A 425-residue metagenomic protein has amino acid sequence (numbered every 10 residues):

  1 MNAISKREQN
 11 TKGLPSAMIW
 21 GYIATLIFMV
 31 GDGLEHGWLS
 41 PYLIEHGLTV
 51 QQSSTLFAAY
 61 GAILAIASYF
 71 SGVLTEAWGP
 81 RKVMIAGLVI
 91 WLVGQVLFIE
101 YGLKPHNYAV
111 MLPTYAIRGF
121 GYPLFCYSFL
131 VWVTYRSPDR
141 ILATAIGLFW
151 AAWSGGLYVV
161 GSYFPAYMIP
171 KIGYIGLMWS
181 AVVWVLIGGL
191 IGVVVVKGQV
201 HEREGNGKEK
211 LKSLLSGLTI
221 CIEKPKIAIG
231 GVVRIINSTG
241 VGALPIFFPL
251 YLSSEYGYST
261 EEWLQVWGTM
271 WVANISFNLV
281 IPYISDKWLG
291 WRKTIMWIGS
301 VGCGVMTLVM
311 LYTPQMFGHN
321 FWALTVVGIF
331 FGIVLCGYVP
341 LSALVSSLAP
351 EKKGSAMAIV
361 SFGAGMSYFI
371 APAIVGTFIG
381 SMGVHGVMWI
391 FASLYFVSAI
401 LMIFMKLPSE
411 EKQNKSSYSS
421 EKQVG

Functional and structural regions predicted by a protein language model:
N2-P15, G198-G231, S420-G425: Juxtamembrane intracellular "pre-TM" segments in multi-pass secondary transporters
K12-G61, I229, V233, S238-E255: Helix-loop boundary and gating motifs at the non-cytosolic
S68-G79, I169, N278-G290, I379: Helix-to-loop junctions at the C-terminal end of transmembrane segments in multipass secondary transporters
A77-L88, K287-V301: Cytoplasmic membrane-interface "Motif A"-like loop-to-helix N-cap segments of 12-TM Major Facilitator Superfamily
V89-P105, V301-F317: C-terminal ends and interior cores of transmembrane alpha-helices in multi-pass membrane transporters/permeases
T114-W153: Cytoplasmic helix-loop-helix junction between adjacent transmembrane helices in 12-TM secondary transporters
T144-S162, G363-A371: Glycine-rich segments within core transmembrane alpha-helices of 12-TM secondary carriers
G176-V193, M388-F404: Symmetry-related core transmembrane helices of the 12-TM Major Facilitator Superfamily/SLC fold
